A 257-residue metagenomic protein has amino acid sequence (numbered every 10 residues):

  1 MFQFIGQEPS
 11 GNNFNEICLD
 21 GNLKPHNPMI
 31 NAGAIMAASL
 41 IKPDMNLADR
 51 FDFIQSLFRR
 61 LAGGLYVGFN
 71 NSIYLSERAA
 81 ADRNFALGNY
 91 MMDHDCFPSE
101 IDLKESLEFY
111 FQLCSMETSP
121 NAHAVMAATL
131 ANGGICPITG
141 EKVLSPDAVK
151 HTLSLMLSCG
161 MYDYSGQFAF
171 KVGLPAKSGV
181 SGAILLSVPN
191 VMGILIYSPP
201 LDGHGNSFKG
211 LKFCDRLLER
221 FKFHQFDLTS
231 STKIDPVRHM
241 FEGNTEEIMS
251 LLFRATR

Functional and structural regions predicted by a protein language model:
M1-F109, L113: Active-site-adjacent helix/loop patches that line small-molecule binding or acyl-intermediate pockets
M1-Q3, M126, I194: Active-site SXXK
A34-A38, A124, M192: Well-ordered alpha-helical segments within folded domains of soluble proteins
A38-P43, A128-N132, E219: Short glycine/serine- and small hydrophobic-enriched flexible loop segments
A86-G88, H123, S181-I184: Short glycine-rich loop/turn motifs
N89-H151: Penicillin-binding protein/beta-lactamase superfamily catalytic region
N132-I248: Structured C-terminal helix/loop/strand segments within mature extracytoplasmic catalytic/sensor domains
M249-T256: Amphipathic alpha-helical repeat scaffolds
